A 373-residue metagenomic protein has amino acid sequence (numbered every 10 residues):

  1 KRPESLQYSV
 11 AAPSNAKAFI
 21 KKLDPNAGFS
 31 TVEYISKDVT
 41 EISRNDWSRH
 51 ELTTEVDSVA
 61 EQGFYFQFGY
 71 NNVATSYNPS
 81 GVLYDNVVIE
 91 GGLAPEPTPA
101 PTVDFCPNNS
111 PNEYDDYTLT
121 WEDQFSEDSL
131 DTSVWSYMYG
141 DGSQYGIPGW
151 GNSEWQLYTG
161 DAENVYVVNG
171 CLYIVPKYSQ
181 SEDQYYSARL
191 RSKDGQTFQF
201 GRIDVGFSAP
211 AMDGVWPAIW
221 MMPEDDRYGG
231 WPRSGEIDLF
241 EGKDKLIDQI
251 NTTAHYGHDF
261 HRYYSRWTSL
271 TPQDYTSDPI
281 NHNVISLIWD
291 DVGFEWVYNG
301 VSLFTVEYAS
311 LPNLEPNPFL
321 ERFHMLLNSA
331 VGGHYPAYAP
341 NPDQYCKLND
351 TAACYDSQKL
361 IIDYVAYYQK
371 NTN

Functional and structural regions predicted by a protein language model:
K1-F19, S48-V56, N86-V88, D194 (+1 more regions): Extra-cytoplasmic beta-strand recognition segments
P3, S9, S43-E51, E61 (+2 more regions): Trp-centered recognition loops
S9-K17, N26-A27, S58, A74-S76 (+2 more regions): Extended, low-complexity, turn-rich repeat/linker tracts enriched in Gly/Pro/Ser/Thr and Asp/Glu that occur
P13-P25, Q62-Q67, D213-M221, Q249-N251: Beta-strand acidic-aromatic groove motif in beta-rich domains, primarily in extracellular
K17-K21, G81, V88, E295-V297: Beta-strand signatures of extracellular beta-sandwich domains
A27-E61, Y77, F240: Extracellular carbohydrate recognition and processing domains and analogous Trp-centered ligand-binding platforms
R49-V88, P217-M222, P336-N349: Extracellular beta-strand ligand-recognition surfaces/modules
G91, A100-N373: GH16 jelly-roll
